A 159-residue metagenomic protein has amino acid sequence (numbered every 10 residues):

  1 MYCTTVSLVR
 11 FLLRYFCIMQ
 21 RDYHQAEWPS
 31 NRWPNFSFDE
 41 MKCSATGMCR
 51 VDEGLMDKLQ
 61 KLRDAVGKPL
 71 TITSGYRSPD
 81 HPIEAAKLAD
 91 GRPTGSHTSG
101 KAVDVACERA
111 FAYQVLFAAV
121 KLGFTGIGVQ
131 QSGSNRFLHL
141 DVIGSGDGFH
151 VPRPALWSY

Functional and structural regions predicted by a protein language model:
M1-A65, G133, G144, V151-Y159: Extracytoplasmic cell-surface/polysaccharide-interacting catalytic and binding patches
N35-D39, G67-I72, A102-C107: Generic detector of short, locally flexible boundary/turn motifs and exposed helical patches
D39-S44, P79, E84, L88 (+2 more regions): Surface-exposed loop/turn and secondary-structure junction residues enriched for glycine/proline
C43-A45, S74-S78, A110-Q114: N-terminal start-of-chain detector that recognizes signal peptides and the immediate post-cleavage beginning
V51, L55-K58, K68, H81 (+3 more regions): Amphipathic alpha-helical interface surfaces
M56-L88: Extended, low-complexity, intrinsically disordered C-terminal regulatory tails of eukaryotic serine/threonine kinases
D90-Y159: Catalytic cores and adjacent binding grooves of peptidoglycan-active enzymes
